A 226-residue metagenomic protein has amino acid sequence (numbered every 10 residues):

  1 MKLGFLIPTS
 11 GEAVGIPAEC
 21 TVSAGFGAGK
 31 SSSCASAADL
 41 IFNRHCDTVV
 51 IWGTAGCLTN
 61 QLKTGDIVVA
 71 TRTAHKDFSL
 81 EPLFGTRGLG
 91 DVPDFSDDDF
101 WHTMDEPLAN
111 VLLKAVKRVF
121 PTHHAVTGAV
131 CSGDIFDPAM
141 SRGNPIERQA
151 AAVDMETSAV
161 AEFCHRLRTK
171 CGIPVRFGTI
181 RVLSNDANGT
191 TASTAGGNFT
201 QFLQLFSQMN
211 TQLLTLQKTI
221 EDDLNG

Functional and structural regions predicted by a protein language model:
K2, S10-N225: Glycine-rich phosphate- or other oxyanion-binding loops that anchor nucleotides, phosphorylated ligands
